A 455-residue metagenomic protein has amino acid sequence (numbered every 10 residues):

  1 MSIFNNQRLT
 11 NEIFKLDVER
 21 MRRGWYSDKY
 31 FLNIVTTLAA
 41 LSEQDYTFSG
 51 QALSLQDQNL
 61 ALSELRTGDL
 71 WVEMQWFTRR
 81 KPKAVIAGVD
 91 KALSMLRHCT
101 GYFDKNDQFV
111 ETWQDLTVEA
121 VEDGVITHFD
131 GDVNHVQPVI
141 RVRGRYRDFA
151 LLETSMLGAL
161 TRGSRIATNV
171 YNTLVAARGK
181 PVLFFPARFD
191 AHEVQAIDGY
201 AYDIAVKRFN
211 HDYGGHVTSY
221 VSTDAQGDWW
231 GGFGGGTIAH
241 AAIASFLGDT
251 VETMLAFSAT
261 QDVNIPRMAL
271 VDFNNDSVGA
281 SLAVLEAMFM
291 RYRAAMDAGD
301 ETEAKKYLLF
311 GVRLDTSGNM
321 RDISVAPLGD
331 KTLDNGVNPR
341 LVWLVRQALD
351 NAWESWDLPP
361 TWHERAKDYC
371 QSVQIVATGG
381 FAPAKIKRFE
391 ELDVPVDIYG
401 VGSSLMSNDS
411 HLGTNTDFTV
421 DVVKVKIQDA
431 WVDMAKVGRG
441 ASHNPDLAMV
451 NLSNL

Functional and structural regions predicted by a protein language model:
M1-I265, V278, M290-K306, P339 (+2 more regions): Ordered alpha/beta subdomains of enzyme catalytic regions
R141, M268-F273, F310-S317, D334 (+3 more regions): Catalytic beta/alpha-barrel core
V182-F184, F233-G235, P266-L270, K306-R313 (+2 more regions): Structural preference for beta-strand elements that scaffold enzyme active sites
R188-D190, I375-P383, G402-S404: Glycine-rich beta-to-alpha transition loops that act as phosphate-gripper elements at the mouths of alpha/beta enzyme
F246-L247, N274-V278, N319, G380-A384 (+1 more regions): Short acidic loop-to-helix transition motifs that present clustered carboxylates
I265-P266, A348-T378: Short beta-strand/loop segments at the ligand-binding rim of alpha/beta enzyme cores
V278-E286, F381-P395: Catalytic cores of alpha/beta
A304-N351, S355, P359, S410-V425: Glycine/Thr-rich beta-alpha phosphate-binding loop at enzyme active sites
